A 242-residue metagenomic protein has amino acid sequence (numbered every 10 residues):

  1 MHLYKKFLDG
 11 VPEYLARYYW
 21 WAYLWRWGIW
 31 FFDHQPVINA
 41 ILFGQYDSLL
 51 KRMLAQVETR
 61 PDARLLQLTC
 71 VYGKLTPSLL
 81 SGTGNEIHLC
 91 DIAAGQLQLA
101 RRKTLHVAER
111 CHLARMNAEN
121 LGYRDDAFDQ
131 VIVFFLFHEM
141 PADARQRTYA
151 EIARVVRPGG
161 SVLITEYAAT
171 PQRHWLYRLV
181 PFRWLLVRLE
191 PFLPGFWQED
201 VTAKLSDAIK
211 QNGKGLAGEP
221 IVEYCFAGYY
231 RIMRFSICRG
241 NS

Functional and structural regions predicted by a protein language model:
M1-H34: N-terminal, positively charged/glycine-rich alpha-helical extensions of SAM-dependent methyltransferases
I41-P61, K74: Conserved alpha-helix/loop element of class I SAM-dependent methyltransferases that forms part of the SAM/SAH-binding
R64-N120: Class I SAM-dependent methyltransferase SAM/SAH-binding core
E119-V131: A short acidic, Gly/Pro-enriched loop at the edge of an enzyme's catalytic core that lines a small-molecule cofactor
Q130-D143: A short SAM/SAH-binding and catalytic strip from SAM-dependent methyltransferases
Q146-P158: A short glycine-rich, Lys/Arg-flanked "PGG" loop and its adjoining helix->strand segment in the class I
I164-G215, P220-Y229: C-terminal alpha-helical "lid/dimerization" subdomain adjacent to the S-adenosyl-L-methionine
I232-S242: C-terminal lobe and adjacent flexible extensions of AdoMet/dcAdoMet transferase-like proteins
